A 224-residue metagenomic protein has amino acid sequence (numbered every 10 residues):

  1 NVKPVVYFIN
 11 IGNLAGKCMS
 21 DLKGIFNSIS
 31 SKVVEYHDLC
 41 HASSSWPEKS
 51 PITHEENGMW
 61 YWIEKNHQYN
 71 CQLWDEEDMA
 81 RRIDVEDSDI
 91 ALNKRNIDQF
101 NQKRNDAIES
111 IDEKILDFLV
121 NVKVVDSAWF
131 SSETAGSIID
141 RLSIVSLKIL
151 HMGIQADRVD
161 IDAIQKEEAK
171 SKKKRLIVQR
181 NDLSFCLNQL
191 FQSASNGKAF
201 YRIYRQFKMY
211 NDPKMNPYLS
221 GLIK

Functional and structural regions predicted by a protein language model:
N1-C18: N-terminal amphipathic/basic-hydrophobic helices that include classical n-h-c signal peptides and signal-anchor
C18-K224: Anionic, Ser/Thr-rich low-complexity intrinsically disordered regions
